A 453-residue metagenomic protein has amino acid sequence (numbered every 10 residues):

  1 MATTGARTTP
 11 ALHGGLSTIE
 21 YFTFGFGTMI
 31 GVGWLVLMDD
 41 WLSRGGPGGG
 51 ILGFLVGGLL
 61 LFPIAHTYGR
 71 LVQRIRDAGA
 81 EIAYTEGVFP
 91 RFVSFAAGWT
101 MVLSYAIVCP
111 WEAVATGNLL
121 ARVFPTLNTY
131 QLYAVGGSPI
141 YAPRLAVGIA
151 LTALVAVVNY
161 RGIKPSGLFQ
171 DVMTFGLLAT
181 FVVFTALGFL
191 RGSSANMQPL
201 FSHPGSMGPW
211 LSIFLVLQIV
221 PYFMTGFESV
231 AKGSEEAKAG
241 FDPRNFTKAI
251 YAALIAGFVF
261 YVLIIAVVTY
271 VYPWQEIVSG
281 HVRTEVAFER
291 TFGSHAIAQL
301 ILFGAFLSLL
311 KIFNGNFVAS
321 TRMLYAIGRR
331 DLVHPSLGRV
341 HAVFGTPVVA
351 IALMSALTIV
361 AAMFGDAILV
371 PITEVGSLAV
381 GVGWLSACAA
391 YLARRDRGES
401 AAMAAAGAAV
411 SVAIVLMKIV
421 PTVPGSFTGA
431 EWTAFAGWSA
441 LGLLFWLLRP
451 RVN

Functional and structural regions predicted by a protein language model:
M1-G48, L61-H66, D77-A78, F201 (+4 more regions): Membrane-interface "cap" regions at the ends of multi-pass membrane proteins
R7-L12, G50-I51, L127-P143, D171-L302 (+1 more regions): Helix-loop-helix junctions that connect adjacent transmembrane segments in multi-pass membrane transporters
L12, R70-V72, A96, A150-G176 (+3 more regions): Membrane-water interface regions at transmembrane-helix termini and the short interhelical loops of multi-pass membrane
G14-G25, P90-L103, G148-I149, M207-V220 (+4 more regions): Select transmembrane alpha-helical segments in multipass membrane proteins
D40-L42, L52-G53, F62-T152, V157 (+2 more regions): Hydrophobic transmembrane alpha-helices that form the core helical bundles of multi-pass secondary transporters
A83-E86, P90, R122-L127, A249-N314 (+2 more regions): TM-loop-TM module centered on a large, flexible mid-protein loop between adjacent transmembrane helices in multi-pass
P143-S194, M207, I250, L254 (+3 more regions): Membrane-interface loop-to-helix entry segments
E374-S377, L392, E399-N453: A generic transmembrane alpha-helix motif of multi-pass inner-membrane proteins
